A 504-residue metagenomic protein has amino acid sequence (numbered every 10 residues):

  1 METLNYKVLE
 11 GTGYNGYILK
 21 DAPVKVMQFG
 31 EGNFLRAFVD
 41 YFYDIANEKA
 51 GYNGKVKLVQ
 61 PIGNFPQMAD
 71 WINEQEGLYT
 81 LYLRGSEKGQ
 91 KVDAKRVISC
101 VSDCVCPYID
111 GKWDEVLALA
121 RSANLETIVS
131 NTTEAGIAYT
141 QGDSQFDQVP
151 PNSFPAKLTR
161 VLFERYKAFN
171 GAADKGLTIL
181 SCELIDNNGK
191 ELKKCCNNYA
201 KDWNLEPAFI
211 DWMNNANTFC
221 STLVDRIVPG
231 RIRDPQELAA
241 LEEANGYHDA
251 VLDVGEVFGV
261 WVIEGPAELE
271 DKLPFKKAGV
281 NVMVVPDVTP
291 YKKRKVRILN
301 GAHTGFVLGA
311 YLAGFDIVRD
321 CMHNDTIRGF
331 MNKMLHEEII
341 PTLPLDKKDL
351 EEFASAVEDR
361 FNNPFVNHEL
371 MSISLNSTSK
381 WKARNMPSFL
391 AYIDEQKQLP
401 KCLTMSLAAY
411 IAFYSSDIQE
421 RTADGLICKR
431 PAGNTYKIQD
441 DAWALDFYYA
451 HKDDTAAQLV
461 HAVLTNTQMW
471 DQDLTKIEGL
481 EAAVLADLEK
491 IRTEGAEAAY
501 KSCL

Functional and structural regions predicted by a protein language model:
M1-L504: Substrate/ligand-engaging "lid" and interaction regions
